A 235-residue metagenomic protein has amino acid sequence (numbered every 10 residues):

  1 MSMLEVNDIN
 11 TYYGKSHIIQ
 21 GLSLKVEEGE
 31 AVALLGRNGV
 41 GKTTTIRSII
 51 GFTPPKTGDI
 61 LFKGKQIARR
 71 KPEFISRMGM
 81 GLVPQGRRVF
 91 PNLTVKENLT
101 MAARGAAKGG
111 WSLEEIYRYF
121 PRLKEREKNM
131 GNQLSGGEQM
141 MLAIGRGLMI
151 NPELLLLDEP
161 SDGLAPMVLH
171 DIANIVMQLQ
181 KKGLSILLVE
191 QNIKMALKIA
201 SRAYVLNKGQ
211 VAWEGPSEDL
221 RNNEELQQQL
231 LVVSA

Functional and structural regions predicted by a protein language model:
S2-A235: Glycine-rich phosphate-binding loops of nucleotide-dependent enzymes
